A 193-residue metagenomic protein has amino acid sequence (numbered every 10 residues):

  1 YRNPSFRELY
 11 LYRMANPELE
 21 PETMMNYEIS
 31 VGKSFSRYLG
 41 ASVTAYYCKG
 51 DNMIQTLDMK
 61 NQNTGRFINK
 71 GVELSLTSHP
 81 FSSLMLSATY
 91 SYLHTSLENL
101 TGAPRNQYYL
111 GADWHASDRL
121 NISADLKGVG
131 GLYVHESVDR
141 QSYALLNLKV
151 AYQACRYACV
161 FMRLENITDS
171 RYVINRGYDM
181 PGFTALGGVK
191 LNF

Functional and structural regions predicted by a protein language model:
Y1-H79, L100-R105, E136-R140, M180: Outer-membrane beta-barrel signature, preferentially recognizing the C-terminal barrel domain of Gram-negative
N3, S36-Y38, H79-S83, S117-R119 (+3 more regions): Strand-connecting loop/turn motifs
R7, E20, D125, R163 (+1 more regions): Residue-level detector of conserved, well-ordered beta-strand and adjacent loop positions that form binding/recognition
N26, G40, R119-N121, L145 (+1 more regions): Active-site lining segments that contact anionic ligands and/or coordinate catalytic metals
I29-K33, L74-S78, A88, L110-W114 (+3 more regions): Residues on the lipid-exposed face of transmembrane beta-strands in outer-membrane beta-barrel proteins
A45-G50, Q62-H135, C159, T168: Gram-negative outer-membrane beta-barrel transporters
D51, L86, G128-Y133, L148-F193: C-terminal beta-signal and adjacent terminal beta-strands/loops of Gram-negative outer-membrane beta-barrel proteins
D139-N147, A151: Short amphipathic alpha-helix initiation/capping segments at coil-to-helix junctions
